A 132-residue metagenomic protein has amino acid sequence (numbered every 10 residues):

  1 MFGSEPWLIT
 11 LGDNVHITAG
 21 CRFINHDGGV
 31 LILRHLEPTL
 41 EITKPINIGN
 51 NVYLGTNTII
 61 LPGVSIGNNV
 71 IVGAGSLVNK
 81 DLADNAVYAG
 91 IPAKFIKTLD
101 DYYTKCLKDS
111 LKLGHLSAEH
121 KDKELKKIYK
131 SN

Functional and structural regions predicted by a protein language model:
M1-S65, I91-P92, T98-D100: Flexible, glycine/small-residue-enriched loop-and-beta-strand segment within the central core of proteins
I42, N51-V52, N79, E119 (+2 more regions): A short, terminal or domain-edge coil/loop segment
T56-V72, S76-K80: Beta-rich strand-turn-strand
I71, V87-Y88: Short-chain dehydrogenase/reductase
A83-D84: Conserved beta-to-alpha transition
I91-N132: Terminal amphipathic alpha-helical/low-complexity segments used for targeting or macromolecular assembly
